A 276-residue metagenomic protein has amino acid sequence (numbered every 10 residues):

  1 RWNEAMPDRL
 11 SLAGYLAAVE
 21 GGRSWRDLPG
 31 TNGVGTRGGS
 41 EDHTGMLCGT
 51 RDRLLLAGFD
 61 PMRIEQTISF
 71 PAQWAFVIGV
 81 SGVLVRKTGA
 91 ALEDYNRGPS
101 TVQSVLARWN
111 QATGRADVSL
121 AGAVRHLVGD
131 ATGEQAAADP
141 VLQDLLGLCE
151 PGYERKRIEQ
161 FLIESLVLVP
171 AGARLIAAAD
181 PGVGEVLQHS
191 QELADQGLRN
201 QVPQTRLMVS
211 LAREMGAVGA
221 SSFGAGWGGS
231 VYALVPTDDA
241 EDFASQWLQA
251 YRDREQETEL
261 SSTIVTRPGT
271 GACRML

Functional and structural regions predicted by a protein language model:
R1, G228-V235: Short, small-residue alpha-helix embedded
R1-A57: Glycine/threonine-rich beta-strand-loop-alpha-helix active-site module that forms ligand/phosphate-binding
G14, G21-G22, M46-G219, L234-L276: C-terminal nucleotide
G30-V34, G216-S221: A residue-level detector for conformationally permissive "hinge/kink" positions
G38-M46, A220-S230: Conserved phosphate/anionic-ligand binding catalytic regions in large, soluble enzymes, centered on
